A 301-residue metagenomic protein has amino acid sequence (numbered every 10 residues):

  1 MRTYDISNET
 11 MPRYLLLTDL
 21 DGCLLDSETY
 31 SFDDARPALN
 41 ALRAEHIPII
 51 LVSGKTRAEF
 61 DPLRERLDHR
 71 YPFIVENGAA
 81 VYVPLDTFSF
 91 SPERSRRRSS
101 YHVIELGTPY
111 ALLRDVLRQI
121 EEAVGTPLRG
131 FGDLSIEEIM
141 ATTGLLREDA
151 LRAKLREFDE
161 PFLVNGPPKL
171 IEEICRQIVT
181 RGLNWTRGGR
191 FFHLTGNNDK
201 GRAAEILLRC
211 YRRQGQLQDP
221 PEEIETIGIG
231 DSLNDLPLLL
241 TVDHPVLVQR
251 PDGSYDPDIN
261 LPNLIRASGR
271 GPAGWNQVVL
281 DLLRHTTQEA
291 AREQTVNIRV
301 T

Functional and structural regions predicted by a protein language model:
I6-M11, F32, F191-T301: Mg2+-dependent phosphoryl-transfer enzymes with acidic/Ser/Thr/Gly-rich catalytic loops
T10, Y14-T18, D34-I47, C210 (+1 more regions): A short, Lys/Arg-enriched amphipathic alpha-helix followed by its capping loop at the start of a domain
P12-T29, L239: Asp-based phosphoryl-transfer active-site loop
L15, P72, I227: Hydrophobic "anchor" residues on beta-strands that sit immediately upstream of conserved functional sites
F32-G130: Active-site phosphate-binding/coordination module
R66-H69, E76-N77, R181, T241-V242 (+1 more regions): Short, structured coil segments at secondary-structure junctions
R70-E76, E148-A150, P245-R250: Short hydrophobic/aromatic-enriched beta-strand-loop microsegments
I120-I227: Conserved acidic, metal-coordinating active-site core of Asp-based, Mg2+-dependent phosphoryl-transfer enzymes
